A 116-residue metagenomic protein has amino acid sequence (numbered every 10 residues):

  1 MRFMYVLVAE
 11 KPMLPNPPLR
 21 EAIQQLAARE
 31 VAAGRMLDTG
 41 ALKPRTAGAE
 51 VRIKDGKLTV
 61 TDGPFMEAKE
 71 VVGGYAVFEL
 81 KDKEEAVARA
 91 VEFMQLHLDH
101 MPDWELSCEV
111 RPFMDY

Functional and structural regions predicted by a protein language model:
M1-Y116: Conserved, structured core segments of small domains
